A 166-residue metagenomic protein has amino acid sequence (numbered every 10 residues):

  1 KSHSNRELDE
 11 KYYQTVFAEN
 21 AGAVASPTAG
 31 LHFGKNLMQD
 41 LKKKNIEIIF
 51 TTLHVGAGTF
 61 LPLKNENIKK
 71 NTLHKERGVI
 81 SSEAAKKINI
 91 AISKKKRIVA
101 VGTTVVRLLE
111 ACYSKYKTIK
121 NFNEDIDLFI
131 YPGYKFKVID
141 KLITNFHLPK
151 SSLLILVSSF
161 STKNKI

Functional and structural regions predicted by a protein language model:
K1-I166: Surface-exposed, charge/polar-rich loops and edge strands
